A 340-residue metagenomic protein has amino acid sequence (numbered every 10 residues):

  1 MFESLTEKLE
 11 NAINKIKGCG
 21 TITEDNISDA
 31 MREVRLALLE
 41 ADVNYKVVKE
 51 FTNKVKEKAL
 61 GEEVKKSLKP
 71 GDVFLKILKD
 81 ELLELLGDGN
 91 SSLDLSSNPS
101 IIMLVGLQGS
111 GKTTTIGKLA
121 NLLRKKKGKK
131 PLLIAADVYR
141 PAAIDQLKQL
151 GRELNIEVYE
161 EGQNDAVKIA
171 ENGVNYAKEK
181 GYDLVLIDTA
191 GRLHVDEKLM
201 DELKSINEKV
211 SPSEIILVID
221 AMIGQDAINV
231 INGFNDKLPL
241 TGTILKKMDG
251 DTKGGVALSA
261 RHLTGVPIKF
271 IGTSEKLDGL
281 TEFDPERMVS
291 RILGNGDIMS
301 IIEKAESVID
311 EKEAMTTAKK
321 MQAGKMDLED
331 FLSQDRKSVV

Functional and structural regions predicted by a protein language model:
M1, C19, N26, S92-S96 (+11 more regions): Replace "in large, NTP-powered and nucleic-acid-processing enzymes" with "in large, NTP-powered factors and other
M1-E7: Generic start-of-chain signal for non-secretory N-termini
L9-A136, A143-Q163, I169-E179, D183-T189: Primarily NTPase-proximal linker/entry elements flanking Walker-type ATP/GTP-binding cores
N14-T21, V34-L38, K58-K65, R287-V289 (+3 more regions): Short hinge/gating elements
L39-V43, E63, L83, G191 (+5 more regions): Amphipathic alpha-helical interaction elements
V138-Y139, Q163, T189-G191, A221-M222 (+1 more regions): Conserved Walker B
A170-G173, Y182, H194, K198-E208 (+2 more regions): Conserved phosphate-handling catalytic cores of large alpha/beta enzymes
V339-V340: Conserved small/polar residues in nucleotide/adenosyl-binding loops
